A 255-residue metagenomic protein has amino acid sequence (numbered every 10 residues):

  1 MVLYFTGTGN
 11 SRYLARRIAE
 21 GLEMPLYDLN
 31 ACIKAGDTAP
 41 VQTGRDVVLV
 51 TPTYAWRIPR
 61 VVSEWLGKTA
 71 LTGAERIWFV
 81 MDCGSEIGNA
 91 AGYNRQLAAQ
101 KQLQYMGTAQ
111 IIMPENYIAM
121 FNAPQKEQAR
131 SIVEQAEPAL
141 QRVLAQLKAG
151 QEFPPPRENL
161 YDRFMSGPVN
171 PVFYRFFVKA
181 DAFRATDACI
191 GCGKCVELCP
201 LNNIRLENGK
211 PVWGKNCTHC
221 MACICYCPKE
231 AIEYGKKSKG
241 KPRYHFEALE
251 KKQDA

Functional and structural regions predicted by a protein language model:
M1-V2, T6-L14, E20-C32, D37 (+2 more regions): FMN-binding flavodoxin-like domain, especially the glycine-rich phosphate-binding loop
V41-Q42, F121-A123, C220-A222, A248-K252: Short low-complexity, flexible loop/linker segments enriched in glycine and/or proline with clustered acidic
V50, D82, Q128, T186-D187 (+2 more regions): Conserved short-loop catalytic and cofactor-binding motifs
W56, M113, N208, Y234 (+1 more regions): Generic structural "secondary-structure junction" signal
N159-G191, E197: A mid-sequence, solvent-exposed acidic-amphipathic segment
R184-A185, I190-V212, N216-T218, A222-K239: Iron-sulfur cluster-binding cysteine motifs and their immediate structural context in ferredoxin-like electron-transfer
E230-A255: Long, positively charged, glycine-interspersed low-complexity recognition regions
